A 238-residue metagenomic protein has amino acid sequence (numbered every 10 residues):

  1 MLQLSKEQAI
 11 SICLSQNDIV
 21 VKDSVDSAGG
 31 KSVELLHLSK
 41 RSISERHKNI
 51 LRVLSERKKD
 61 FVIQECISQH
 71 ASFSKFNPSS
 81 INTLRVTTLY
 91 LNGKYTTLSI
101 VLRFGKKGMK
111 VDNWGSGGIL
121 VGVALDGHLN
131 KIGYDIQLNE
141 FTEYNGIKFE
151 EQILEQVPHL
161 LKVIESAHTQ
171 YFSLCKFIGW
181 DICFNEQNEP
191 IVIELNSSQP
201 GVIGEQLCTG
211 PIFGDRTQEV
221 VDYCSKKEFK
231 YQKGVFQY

Functional and structural regions predicted by a protein language model:
M1-L84: Active-site nucleotide/adenylate-binding loops and adjacent lid/helix of ATP-dependent enzymes
Q16-D18, I81-R85, T97, F177-G179 (+1 more regions): Extracellular structured ligand-interaction cores
D23-V25, H37-K40, E65-I67, T88-Y90 (+3 more regions): Short, flexible loop/turn elements at secondary-structure junctions
A28-S32, G108-M109, P200-V202: Short catalytic/ligand-binding loop motif for oxyanion handling, primarily in non-cytosolic enzymes, centered on
G30, Y95, P190: Short, mixed charged/polar active-site loops that provide acid/base catalysis or chelate metal/phosphate cofactors
S44-R46, R52, G127-H128, S197 (+1 more regions): N-terminal capping/interface segment
R57, E65-P78, L91, T96-S99 (+1 more regions): A long amphipathic alpha-helix within ATP-dependent nucleotide-binding catalytic cores
E140-F177, F184-Y238: C-terminal active-site "lid" helix and adjoining low-complexity regulatory extension at the edge of ATP-using catalytic
